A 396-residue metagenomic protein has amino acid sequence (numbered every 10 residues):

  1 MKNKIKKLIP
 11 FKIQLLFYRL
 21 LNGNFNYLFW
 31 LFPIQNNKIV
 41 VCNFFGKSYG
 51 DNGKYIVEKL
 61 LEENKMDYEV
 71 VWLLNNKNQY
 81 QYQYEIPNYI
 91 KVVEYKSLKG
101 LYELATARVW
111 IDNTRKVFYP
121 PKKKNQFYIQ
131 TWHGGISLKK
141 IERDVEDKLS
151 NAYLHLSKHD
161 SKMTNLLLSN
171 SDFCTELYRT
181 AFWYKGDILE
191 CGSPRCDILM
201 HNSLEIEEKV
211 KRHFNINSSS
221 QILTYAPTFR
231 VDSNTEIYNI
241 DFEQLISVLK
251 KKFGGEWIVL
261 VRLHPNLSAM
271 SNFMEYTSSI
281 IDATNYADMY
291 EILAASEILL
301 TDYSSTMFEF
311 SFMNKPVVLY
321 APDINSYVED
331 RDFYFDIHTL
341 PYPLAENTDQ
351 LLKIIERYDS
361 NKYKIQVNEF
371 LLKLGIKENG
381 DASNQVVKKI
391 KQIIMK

Functional and structural regions predicted by a protein language model:
K2-K99: N-terminal pre-catalytic "stem/leader" segment of glycosyltransferase-like enzymes
K7-N26, G135-D147, N151-N234, P265 (+1 more regions): A nucleotide-sugar donor-handling region in carbohydrate enzymes
G50-E62, P194-F273, A345, E378 (+1 more regions): Conserved catalytic-core segment of nucleotide-activated headgroup transferases in glycan assembly
K54-E58, Y89-N151, H155: Extended catalytic core of nucleotide-activated donor transferases of GT-like folds
V93-R108, P265-F308: Donor nucleotide-activated moiety binding/catalytic core segment of transferases that use nucleotide-activated donors
W110-W132, I136-K139, Y286-D330: A donor-sugar binding/catalytic signature common to diverse glycosyltransferases and related nucleotide-sugar
Y276, S305-L374: Catalytic binding pocket for nucleotide-activated donors in carbohydrate/polymer assembly enzymes
N379-K396: C-terminal alpha-helical cap of glycosyltransferases
